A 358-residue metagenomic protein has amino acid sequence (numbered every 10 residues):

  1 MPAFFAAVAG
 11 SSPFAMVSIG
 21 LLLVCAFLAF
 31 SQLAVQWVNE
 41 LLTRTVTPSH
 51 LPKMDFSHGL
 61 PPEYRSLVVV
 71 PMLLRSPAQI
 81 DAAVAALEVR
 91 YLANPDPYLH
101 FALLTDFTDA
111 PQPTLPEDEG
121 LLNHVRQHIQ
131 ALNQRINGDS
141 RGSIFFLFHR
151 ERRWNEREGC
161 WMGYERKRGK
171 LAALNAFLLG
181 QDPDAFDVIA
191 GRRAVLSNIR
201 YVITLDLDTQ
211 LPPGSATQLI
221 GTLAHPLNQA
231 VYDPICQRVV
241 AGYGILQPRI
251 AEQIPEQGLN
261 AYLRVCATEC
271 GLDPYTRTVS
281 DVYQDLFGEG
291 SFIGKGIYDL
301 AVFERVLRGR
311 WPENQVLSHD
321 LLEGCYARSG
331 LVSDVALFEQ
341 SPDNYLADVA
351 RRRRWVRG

Functional and structural regions predicted by a protein language model:
M1-G20: Juxtamembrane "helix exit" motif at the C-terminal ends of alpha-helical transmembrane segments in multi-pass membrane
P2-F4, L23, F27-L28, V84: C-terminal substrate/ligand-recognition segments
A9-P13, T43-L51: Transmembrane helix-loop junctions in multipass membrane proteins, especially transporters and channels
F14-A26, D55-Y64: Short, charge-rich amphipathic segments
L22-T47: Transmembrane alpha-helices and immediately adjacent membrane-cytoplasm interface residues in multi-pass integral
S49-G358: Internal catalytic domains of large membrane-associated glycosyltransferases
